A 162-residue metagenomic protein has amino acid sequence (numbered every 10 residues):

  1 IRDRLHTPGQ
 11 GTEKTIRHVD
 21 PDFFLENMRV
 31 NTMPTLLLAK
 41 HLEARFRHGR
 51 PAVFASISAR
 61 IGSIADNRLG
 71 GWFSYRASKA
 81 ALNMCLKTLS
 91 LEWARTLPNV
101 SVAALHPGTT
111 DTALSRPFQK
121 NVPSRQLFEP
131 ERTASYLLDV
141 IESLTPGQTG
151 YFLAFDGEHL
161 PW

Functional and structural regions predicted by a protein language model:
D3-R29, M33, L37, R47-T96 (+1 more regions): Catalytic loop of short-chain dehydrogenase/reductase
A39, L86, A134-L137: Short-chain dehydrogenase/reductase
H41, R45: Conserved helix-to-beta-strand junction in the class I
F46-R47, Q148: A short, flexible helix-to-loop-to-beta junction within the catalytic ATP-binding CA
F73-A77, A81, V102-P107, R125-R132: Short amphipathic alpha-helical interaction segments
A104, T112, R116-W162: C-terminal helical subdomain
